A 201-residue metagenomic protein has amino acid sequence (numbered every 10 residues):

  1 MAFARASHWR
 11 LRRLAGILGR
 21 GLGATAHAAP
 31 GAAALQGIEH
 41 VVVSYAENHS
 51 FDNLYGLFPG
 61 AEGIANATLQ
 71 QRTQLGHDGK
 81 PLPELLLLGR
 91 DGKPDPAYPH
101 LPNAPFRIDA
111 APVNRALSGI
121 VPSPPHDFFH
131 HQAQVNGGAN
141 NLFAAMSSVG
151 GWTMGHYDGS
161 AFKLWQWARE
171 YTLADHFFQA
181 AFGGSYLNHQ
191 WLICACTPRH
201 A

Functional and structural regions predicted by a protein language model:
M1-W9: N-terminal secretory signal peptides that target proteins for export/translocation
W9-A201: N-terminal pro-sequences and low-complexity stem/linker regions of secreted or lumenal proteins
